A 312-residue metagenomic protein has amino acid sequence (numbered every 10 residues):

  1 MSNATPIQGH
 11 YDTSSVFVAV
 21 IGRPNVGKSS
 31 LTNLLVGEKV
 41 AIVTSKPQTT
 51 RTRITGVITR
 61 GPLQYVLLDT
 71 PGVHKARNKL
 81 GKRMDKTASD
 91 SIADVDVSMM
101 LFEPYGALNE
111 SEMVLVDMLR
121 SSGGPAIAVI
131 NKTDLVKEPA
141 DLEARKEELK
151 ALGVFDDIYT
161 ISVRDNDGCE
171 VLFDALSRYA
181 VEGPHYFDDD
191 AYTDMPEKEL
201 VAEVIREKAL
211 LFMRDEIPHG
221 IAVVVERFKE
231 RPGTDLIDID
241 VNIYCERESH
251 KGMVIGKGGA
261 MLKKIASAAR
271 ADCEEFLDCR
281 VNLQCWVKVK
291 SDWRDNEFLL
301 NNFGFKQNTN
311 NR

Functional and structural regions predicted by a protein language model:
S2-V97, F102: Conserved G1/Walker A P-loop phosphate-binding module
A19, N33, T52, G56 (+13 more regions): Solvent-exposed alpha-helical segments within well-ordered globular domains of core cellular machineries
G27, G168, M261: Conserved glycine(s) of the Walker
E38, V57-G61, A76, S91 (+10 more regions): Conserved, well-folded catalytic cores of nucleic-acid-processing and energy-transducing macromolecular machines
T50, H74-K75, A107-L108, V136-K137 (+1 more regions): Catalytic P-loop NTPase motifs of RecA-like helicase/translocase cores
T59-Q64, R83-I158, K229-G233: Conserved C-terminal guanine-recognition region of P-loop GTPase G domains, centered on the G4
G124-I127, D134-E197: Canonical P-loop GTPase G-domain recognition
E197-R312: P-loop NTP-binding site
